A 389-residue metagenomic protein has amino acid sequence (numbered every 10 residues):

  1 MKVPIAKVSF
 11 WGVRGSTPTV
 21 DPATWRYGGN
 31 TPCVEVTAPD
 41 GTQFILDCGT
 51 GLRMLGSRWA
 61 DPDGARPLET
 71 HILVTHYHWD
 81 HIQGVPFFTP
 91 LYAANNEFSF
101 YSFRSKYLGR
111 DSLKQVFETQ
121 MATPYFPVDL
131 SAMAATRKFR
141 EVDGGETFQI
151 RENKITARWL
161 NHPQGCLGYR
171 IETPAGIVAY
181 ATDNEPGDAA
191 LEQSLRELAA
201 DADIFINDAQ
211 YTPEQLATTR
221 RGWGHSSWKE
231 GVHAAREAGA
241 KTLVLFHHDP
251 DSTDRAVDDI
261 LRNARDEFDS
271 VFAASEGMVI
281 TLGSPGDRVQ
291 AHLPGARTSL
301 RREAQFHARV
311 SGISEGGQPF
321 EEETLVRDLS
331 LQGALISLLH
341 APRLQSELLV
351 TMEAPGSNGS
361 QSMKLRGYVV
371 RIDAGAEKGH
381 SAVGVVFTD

Functional and structural regions predicted by a protein language model:
M1-A179, A189-A190, L195-R196, V257-D287: Binuclear metal-dependent hydrolase catalytic cores
H78, F88, Y211, D249 (+3 more regions): Flexible, active-site-proximal loop/turn residues at the rims of small-molecule/cofactor binding pockets and catalytic
H81, R170, F205, A296-E303: Short, cationic motifs built from Arg/Lys/His that form the positively charged side of catalytic pockets
I177, E185-E276: Cap/insert and terminal regions of metallo-dependent hydrolase folds
A181-D183, S330: DG-centered beta-turn motif at the end of beta-strands
S252-R255, T281-L282, E377-K378: Short active-site-adjacent structural elements
V271, D287-D389: Structured alpha-helical
